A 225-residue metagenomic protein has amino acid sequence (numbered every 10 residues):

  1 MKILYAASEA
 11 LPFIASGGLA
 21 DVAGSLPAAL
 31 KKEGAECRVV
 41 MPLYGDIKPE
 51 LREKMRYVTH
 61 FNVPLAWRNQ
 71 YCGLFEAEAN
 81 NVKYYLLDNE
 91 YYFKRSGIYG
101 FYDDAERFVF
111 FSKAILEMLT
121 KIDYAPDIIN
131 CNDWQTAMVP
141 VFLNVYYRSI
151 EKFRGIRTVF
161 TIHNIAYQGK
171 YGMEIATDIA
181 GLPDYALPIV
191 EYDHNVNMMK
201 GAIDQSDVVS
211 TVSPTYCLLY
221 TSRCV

Functional and structural regions predicted by a protein language model:
M1-R223: Catalytic cores of nucleotide-sugar-dependent glycosyltransferases that transfer UDP/GDP/TDP-activated
